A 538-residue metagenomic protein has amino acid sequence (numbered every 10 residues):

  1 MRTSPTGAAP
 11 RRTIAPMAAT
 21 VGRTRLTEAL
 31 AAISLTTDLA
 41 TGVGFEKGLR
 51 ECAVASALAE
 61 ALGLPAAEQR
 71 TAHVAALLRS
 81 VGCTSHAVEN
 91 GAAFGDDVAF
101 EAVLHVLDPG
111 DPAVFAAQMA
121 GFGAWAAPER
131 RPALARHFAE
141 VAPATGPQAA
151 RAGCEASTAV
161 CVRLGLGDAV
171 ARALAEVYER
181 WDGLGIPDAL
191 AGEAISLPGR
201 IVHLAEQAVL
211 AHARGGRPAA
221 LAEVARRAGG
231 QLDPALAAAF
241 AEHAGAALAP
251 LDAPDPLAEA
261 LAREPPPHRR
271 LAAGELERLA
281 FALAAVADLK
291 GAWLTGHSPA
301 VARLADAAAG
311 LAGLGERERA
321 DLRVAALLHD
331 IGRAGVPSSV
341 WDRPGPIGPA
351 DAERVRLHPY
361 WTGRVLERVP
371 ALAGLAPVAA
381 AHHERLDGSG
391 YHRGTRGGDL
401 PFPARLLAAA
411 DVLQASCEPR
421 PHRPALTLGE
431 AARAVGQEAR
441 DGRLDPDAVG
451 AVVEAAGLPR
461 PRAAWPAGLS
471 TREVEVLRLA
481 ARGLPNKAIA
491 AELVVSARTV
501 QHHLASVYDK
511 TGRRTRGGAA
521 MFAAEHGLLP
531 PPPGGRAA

Functional and structural regions predicted by a protein language model:
R12-T13: Short, positively charged and aromatic/hydrophobic N-terminal segments
A18-G468, V474, P530: Histidine- and acidic-residue-rich, metal-dependent catalytic cores
A463-A505, K510, M521, E525-A538: Helix-turn-helix DNA-binding segment
T515-G518: Helix N-cap/capping motif at the beta->alpha junctions
